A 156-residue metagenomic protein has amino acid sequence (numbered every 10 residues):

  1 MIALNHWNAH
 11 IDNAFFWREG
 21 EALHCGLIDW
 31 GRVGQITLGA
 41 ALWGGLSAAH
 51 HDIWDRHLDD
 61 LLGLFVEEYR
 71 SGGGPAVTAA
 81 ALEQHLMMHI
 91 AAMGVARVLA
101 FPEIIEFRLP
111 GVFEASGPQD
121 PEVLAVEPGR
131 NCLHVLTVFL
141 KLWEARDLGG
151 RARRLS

Functional and structural regions predicted by a protein language model:
M1-H6, W17-G20, S116, L142-S156: ATP-dependent phospho-/nucleotidyl transfer catalytic cores
M1-L38: Active-site acidic catalytic loop and adjacent metal/ATP-binding pocket of ATP-dependent phosphoryl transfer enzymes
R32-G74, A91-P121, A125: Active-site activation/catalytic loop segments of kinase-like enzymes and analogous catalytic loops in related
P75-Q84: Short, glycine/acidic-rich hinge or "gate" loops at secondary-structure transitions that mediate conformational
H85-A91: Substrate-binding/catalytic lobe of Class I Rossmann-like enzymes that use SAM or dcSAM, i.e., the mid-to-C-terminal
E122-S156: Charge-rich, low-complexity intrinsically disordered segments
